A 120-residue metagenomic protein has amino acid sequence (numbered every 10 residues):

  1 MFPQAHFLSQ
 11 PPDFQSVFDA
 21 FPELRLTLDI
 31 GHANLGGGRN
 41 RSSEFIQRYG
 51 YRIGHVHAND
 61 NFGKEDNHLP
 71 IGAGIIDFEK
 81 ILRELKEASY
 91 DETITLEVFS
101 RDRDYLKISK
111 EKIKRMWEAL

Functional and structural regions predicted by a protein language model:
M1-H6, L28: Aromatic-lined carbohydrate-recognition surfaces of secreted/lumenal glycan-active proteins
P11-I30, N34-L120: Histidine-acidic metal/acid-base catalytic patches
